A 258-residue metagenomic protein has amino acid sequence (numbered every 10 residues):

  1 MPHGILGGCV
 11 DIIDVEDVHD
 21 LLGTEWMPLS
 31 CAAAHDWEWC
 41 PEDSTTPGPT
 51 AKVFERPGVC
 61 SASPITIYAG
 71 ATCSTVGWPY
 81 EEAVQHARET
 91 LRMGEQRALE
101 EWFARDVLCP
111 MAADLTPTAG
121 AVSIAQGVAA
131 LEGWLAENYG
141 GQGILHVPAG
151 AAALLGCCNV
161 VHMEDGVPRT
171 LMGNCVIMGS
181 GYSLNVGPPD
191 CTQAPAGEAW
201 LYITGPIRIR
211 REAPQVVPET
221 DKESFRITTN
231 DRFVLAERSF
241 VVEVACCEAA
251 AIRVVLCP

Functional and structural regions predicted by a protein language model:
M1-T66: Assembly/oligomerization interface modules of large self-assembling protein complexes
L6, P28, W37, P57 (+7 more regions): Mature extracytoplasmic/luminal segments of secretory-pathway proteins
I13, H35, S44, A113 (+3 more regions): Extracellular/secretory pathway and lumenal proteins
A32, P41, S61, S74 (+3 more regions): Sequence contexts marking disulfide-bonded cysteines in secreted/extracellular proteins
P57-T116, E198: Long, contiguous amphipathic alpha-helices that act as assembly "spine/axial" helices in icosahedral shell and virion
Q85-R88, Q96, E100, A104 (+3 more regions): Generic detector of well-ordered alpha-helical segments enriched in charged/polar residues, highlighting helical
M111-G181: Extended, solvent-exposed, turn-rich assembly/linker loops in the middle of proteins
P168-P258: Sequence/fold signature of self-assembling virion shell proteins
